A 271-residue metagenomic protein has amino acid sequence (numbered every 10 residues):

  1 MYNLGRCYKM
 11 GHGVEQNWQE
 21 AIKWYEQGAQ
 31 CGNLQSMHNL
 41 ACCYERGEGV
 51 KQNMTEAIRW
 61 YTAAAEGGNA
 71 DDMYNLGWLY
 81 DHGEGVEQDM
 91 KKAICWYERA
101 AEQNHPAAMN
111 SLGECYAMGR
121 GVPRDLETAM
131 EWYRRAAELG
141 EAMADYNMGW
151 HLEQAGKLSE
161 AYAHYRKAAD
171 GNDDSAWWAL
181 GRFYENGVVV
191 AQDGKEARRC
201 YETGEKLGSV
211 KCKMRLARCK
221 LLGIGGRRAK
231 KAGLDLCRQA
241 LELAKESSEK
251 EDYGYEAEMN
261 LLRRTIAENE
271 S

Functional and structural regions predicted by a protein language model:
M1, M10-H12, N17, Q30-N33 (+14 more regions): Short helix-capping/linker turns of helical repeat alpha-solenoids
M1-M10, M37-R46, M73-H82, M109-M118 (+4 more regions): Hydrophobic face of amphipathic alpha-helices that form TPR/SEL1-like repeat modules and related alpha-solenoid
A107, L126, E138-V188, G194-E202 (+2 more regions): Eukaryotic tandem repeat interaction scaffolds
E246-S271: Terminal, low-structured helical/coil segments at or just beyond the last alpha-helical repeat
